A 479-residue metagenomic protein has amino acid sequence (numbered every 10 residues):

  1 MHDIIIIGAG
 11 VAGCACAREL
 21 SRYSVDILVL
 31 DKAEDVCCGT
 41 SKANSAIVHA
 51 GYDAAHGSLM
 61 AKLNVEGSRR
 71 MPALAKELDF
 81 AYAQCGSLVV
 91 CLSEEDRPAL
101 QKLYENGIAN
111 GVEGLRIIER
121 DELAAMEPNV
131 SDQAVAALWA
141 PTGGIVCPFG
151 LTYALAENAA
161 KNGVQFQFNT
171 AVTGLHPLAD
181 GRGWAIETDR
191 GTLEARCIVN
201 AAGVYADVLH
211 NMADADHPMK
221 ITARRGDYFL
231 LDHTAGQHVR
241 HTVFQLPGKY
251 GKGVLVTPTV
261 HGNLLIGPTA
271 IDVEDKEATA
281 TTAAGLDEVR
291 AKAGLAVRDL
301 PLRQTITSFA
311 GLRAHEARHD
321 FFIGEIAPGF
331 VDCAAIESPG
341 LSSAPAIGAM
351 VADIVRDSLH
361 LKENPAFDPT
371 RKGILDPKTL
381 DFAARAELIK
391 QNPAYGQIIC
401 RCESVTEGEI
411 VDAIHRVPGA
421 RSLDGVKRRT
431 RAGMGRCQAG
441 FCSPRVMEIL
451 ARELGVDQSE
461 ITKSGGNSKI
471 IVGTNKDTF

Functional and structural regions predicted by a protein language model:
H2-V29: N-terminal Rossmann-like FAD-binding beta1-loop-alpha1 element of flavoenzymes
A15, L175-R182, E187-G267, I271-A280 (+2 more regions): Flavin-dependent oxidoreductases
S21-A43: Glycine-rich FAD pyrophosphate-binding loop
A46-M126, V135, G253-V254: Dinucleotide-binding Rossmann-like beta1-alpha1 core, especially the glycine-rich loop that anchors the ADP
A55, K62-V65, V90-A99, L138-E157 (+4 more regions): Short beta-strand to alpha-helix junction loop
L138-C197: Helical element adjacent to the flavin cofactor pocket in flavoenzyme catalytic cores
G251, V260-H261, D272, K276-I398 (+3 more regions): C-terminal catalytic lobe of FAD-dependent flavoproteins
E277, T406-R416, G440-Q458: Iron-sulfur (Fe-S) cluster-binding segments and ferredoxin-like electron-carrier domains, especially [2Fe-2S]
